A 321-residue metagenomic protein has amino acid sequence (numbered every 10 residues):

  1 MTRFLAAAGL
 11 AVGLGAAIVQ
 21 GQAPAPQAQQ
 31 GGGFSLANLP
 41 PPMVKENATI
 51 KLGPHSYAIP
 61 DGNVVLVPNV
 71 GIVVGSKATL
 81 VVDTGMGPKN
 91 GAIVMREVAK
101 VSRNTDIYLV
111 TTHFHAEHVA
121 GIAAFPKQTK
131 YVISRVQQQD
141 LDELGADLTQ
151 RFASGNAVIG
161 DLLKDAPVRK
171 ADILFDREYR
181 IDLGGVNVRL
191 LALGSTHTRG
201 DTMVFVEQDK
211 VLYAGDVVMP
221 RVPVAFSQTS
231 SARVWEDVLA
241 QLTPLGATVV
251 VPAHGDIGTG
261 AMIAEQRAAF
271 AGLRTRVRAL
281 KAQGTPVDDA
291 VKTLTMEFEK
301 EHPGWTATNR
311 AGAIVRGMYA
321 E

Functional and structural regions predicted by a protein language model:
F4, A23-L39, P244-G246, I257-E321: Accessory terminal helices/loops
A6-Q20: Bacterial N-terminal signal peptides
V44, K51, Q139-L193, R199 (+3 more regions): Metallo-beta-lactamase
T49-E97, T202-D216: Conserved beta-strand hairpin/beta-sheet module of binuclear metal-dependent hydrolase folds, prominently
H55, V73, D83, V98 (+10 more regions): Divalent metal-coordination and catalytic microenvironments
I59-V64, E143-Q150, R221-S231: Acidic/histidine-rich helix-loop elements that form or flank divalent-metal/phosphate-binding sites at the catalytic
S76-L80, P88-I133: Active-site metal-binding motif and surrounding structural segment of the metallo-beta-lactamase
A78-L80, T84-P88, R180, N187-G272 (+1 more regions): Metallo-beta-lactamase
